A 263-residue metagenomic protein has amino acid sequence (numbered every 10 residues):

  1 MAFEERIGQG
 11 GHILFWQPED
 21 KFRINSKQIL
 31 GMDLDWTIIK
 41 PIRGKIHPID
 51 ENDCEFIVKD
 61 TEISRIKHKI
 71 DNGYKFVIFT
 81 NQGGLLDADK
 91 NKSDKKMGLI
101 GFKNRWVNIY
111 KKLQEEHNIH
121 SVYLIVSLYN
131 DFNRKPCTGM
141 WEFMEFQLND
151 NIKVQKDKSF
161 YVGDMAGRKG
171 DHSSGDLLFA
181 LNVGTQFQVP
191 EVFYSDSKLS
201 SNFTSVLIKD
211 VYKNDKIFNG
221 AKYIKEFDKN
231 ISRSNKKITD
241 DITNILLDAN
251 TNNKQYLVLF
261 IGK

Functional and structural regions predicted by a protein language model:
M1-L34, I42, Y194-N252, L257: Non-catalytic pre-domain segments flanking phosphatase-related domains
A2-D131, N252-K263: Alpha-helical substrate-recognition element adjacent to the catalytic core
I66-K69, L113, M144, L148 (+1 more regions): Hydrophobic helix-cap positions at the C-terminus of alpha-helices in RecA-like/P-loop ATPase nucleotide-binding cores
G73-F76, K158, Q186: Residues at the starts of beta-strands that form the adenosine-phosphate
L85-D89, F132-R134, R168-G170, D196-S197: Short catalytic/ligand-binding loop motif for oxyanion handling, primarily in non-cytosolic enzymes, centered on
I100-V107, T138, S174-L177: Short, surface-exposed alpha-helical segments at coil->helix boundaries
P136-S174, L257: Conserved Lys-Pro-Asp/Glu-containing loop-to-beta segment of HAD-superfamily phosphomonoesterases, centered on
F160-F203: Acidic, Mg2+-coordinating phosphoryl-transfer loop and its flanking beta/alpha structural elements, shared across
